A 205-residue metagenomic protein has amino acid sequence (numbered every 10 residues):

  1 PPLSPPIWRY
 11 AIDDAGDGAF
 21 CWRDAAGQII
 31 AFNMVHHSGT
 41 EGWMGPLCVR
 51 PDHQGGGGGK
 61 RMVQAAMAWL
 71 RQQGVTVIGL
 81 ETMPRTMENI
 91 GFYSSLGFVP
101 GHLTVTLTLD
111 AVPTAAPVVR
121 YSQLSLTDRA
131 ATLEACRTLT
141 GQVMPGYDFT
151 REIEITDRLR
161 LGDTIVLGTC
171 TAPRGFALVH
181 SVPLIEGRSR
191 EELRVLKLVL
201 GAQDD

Functional and structural regions predicted by a protein language model:
P1-I29, G141-I165: Active-site rim helix/loop that mediates acceptor-substrate recognition in acyltransferases
A19-C21, G27-H36, W43-C48, V166 (+2 more regions): Conserved beta-strand in the GNAT
S38, A66-W69: A generic, well-ordered mixed alpha/beta core segment in the N-terminal half of proteins
T40-D52, I185-D204: Conserved acetyl-CoA binding element of GNAT-fold acetyltransferases
M44, L70-R85: Conserved GNAT acetyl-CoA-binding A-motif
H53, G57-A65, Q203-D205: Conserved acetyl-CoA pyrophosphate-binding loop and the N-cap/start of the following alpha-helix in GNAT-like
V63, M87-N89: Short glycine/proline-centered loop/turn elements that form peptide/ligand docking sites
S95-R188: Amide-forming acyltransferase catalytic core, primarily the GNAT-like/NAT-type and related acyltransferase folds
